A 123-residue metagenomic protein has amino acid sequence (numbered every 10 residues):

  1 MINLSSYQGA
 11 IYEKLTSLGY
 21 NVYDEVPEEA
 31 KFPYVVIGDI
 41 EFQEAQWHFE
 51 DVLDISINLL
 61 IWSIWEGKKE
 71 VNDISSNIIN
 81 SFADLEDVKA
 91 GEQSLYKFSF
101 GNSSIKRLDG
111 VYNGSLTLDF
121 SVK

Functional and structural regions predicted by a protein language model:
M1-E29, D39-K123: Charged, amphipathic alpha-helical segments and their flanking helix caps
P33: A solvent-exposed, acidic/Ser-Thr-rich amphipathic alpha-helical stretch
V36: Conserved beta-strand in the GNAT
